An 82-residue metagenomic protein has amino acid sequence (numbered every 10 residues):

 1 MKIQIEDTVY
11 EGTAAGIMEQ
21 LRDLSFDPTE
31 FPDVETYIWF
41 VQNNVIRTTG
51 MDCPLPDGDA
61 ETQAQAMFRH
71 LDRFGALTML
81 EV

Functional and structural regions predicted by a protein language model:
M1-P32: N-terminal acidic leader/helix
L24-H70: Acidic, low-complexity, intrinsically disordered interaction modules
A76-L80: A short, conserved structural fragment
